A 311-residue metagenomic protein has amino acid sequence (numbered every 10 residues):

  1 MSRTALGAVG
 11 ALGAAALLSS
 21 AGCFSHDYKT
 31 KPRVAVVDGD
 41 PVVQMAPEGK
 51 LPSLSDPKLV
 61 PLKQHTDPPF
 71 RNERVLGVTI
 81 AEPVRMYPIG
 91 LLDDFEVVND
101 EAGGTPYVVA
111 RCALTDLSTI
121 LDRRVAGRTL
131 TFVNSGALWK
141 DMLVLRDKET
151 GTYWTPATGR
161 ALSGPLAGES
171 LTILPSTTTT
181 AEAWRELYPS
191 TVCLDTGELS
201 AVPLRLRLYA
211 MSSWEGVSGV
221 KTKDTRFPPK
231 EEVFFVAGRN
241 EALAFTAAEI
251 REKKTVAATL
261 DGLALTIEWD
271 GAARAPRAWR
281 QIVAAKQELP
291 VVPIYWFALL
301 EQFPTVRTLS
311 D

Functional and structural regions predicted by a protein language model:
M1-G10: Bacterial N-terminal signal peptides that target proteins for export
V9-S19: Bacterial N-terminal signal peptides
C23-D311: Mid-to-C-terminal functional-domain signal that highlights helix-capping/loop sites within ligand-binding modules
